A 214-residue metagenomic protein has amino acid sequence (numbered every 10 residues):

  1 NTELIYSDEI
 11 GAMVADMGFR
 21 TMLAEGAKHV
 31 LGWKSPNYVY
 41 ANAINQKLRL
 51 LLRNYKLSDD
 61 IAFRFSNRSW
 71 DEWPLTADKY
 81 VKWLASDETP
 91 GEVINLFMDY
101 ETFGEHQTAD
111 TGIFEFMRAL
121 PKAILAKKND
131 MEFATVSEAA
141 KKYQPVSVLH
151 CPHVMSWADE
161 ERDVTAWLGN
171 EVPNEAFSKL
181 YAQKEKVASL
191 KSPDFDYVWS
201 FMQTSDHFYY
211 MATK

Functional and structural regions predicted by a protein language model:
N1-G11: A conserved hydrophobic secondary-structure block that centers on an alpha-helix together with its immediately flanking
N1-T2, L23-A24, M98: Conserved beta-strand positions
E3-I5, A27-K28, K56-S58: Short acidic/polar capping segments at secondary-structure boundaries
G11-L52: Acidic, His- and aromatic-enriched active-site or binding-groove loops in soluble protein domains that engage sugars
G18-M22, F65, E101-T102: A generic short-segment signal for beta-strand/edge and adjacent turn/coil regions
N37-L48, L52-Y55, D60, N67-W70 (+1 more regions): Active-site and substrate-binding clefts of carbohydrate-active enzymes
P74: Active-site glycine- and acidic-residue-rich loops that bind and position anionic ligands or nucleotide-like cofactors
A77: Active-site/ligand-binding-proximal alpha/beta "capping" segment
